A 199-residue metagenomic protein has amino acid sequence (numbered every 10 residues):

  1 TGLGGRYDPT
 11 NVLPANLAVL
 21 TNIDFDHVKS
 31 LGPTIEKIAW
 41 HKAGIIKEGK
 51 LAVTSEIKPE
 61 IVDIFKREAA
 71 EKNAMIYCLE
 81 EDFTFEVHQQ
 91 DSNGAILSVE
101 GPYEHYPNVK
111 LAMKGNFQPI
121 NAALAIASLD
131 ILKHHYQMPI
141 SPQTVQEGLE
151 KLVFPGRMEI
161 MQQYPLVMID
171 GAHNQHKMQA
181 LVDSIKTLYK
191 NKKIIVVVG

Functional and structural regions predicted by a protein language model:
T1-G4, K58-P59, H173-K177: Short beta->alpha connector loops
T1-S30, V62-N108: Extended acidic/charged loop-beta regions that coordinate divalent cations and stabilize anionic phosphate/carboxylate
Y7-V19, I23, H27, T34-K37 (+1 more regions): Nucleotide phosphate-binding/pyrophosphate-handling subdomain across enzymes that bind or process nucleotide phosphates
A39-E48: Membrane-proximal helix-turn-helix segments that form the acceptor-binding/catalytic region of lipid-linked
L51, M75-Y77, L166: Conserved beta-strand segments of alpha/beta enzyme cores
L51-E56, I195-V198: Short internal beta-strands
V53-I57, I61, L111: Phosphate-binding beta-loop-alpha motif at adenosine-nucleotide cofactor sites
S55, L79-E81, M161: Conserved beta-strand termini and adjacent loop/short-helix elements that scaffold enzyme active sites in alpha/beta
